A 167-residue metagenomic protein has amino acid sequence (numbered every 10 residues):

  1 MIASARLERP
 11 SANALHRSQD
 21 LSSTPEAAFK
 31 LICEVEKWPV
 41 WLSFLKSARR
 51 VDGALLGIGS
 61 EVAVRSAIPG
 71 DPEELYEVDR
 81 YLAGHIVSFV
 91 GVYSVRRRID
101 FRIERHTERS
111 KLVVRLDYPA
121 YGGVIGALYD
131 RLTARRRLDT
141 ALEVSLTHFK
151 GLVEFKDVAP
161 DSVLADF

Functional and structural regions predicted by a protein language model:
M1-G53, H148, F167: Hydrophobic ligand-binding cavity/cleft-lining segments
R6, S60-A67, I86-V92: Short beta-strand segments that buttress and anchor functional surface loops
A14-H16, D71-Y76, R96-D100: Short, surface-exposed coil-to-beta transition loops
S18-S22, R49, A63-R65, E77 (+1 more regions): Generic structural detector for well-ordered beta-strands
S22-E26, G53, D79-G84, R102-K111: A short, structured loop/turn motif at beta-sheet edges
L56, I68-P72, R80-I86, V95: Short, charged/polar surface micro-motifs in flexible loops or helix N-caps
V90-V144, P160-S162: Beta-strand/loop substructures that line and gate deep hydrophobic ligand-binding cavities in soluble
G151-V163: Charged phosphate-binding loop/patch that engages nucleotide di/tri-phosphates or the phosphate backbone of nucleic
